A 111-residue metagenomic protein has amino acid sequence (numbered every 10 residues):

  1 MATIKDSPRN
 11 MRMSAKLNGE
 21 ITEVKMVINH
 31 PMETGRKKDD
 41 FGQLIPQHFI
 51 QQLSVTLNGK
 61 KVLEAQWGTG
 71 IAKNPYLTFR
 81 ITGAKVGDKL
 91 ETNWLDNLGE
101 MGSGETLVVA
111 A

Functional and structural regions predicted by a protein language model:
K5, R12, L17, E23 (+1 more regions): Contiguous segments within soluble domain cores/interaction surfaces
E23, G87-E91: Short, conserved beta-strand segments of beta-strand-rich sandwich/propeller modules, principally
T34, W94-G104: Short acidic/polar inter-strand loop motif in beta-rich domains
S54, E91-N93: Residue-level detector of beta-strand face positions
G70-T78: Aromatic sugar-binding surface patches on proteins that engage polysaccharides or sugar-phosphate polymers
I81-G87: Surface-exposed, short loops/turns at beta-strand junctions within beta-sandwich domains
L107-A111: Short beta-strand edge segments in extracellular beta-sheet folds
